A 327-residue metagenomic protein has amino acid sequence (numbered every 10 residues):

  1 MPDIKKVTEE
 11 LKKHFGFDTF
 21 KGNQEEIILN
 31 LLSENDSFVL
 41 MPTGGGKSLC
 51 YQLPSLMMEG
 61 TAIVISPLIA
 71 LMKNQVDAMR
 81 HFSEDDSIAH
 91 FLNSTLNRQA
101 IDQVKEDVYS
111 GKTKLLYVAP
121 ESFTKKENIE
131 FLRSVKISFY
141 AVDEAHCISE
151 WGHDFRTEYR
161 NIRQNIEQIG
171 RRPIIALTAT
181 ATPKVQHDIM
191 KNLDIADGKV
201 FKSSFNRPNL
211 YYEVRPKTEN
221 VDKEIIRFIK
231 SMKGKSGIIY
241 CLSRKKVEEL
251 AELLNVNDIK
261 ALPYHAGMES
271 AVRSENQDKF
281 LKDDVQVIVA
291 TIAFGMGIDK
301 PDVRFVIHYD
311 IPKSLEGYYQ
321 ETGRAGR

Functional and structural regions predicted by a protein language model:
M1-D3: Basic/polar N-terminal segments that are highly enriched at the extreme N-terminus, encompassing both cleavable
K5-H14, D18-G22, E26-F38, P42 (+3 more regions): Helicase motor core with emphasis on the C-terminal RecA-like subdomain
A70: Conserved Rossmann-like nucleotide-cofactor binding loop
